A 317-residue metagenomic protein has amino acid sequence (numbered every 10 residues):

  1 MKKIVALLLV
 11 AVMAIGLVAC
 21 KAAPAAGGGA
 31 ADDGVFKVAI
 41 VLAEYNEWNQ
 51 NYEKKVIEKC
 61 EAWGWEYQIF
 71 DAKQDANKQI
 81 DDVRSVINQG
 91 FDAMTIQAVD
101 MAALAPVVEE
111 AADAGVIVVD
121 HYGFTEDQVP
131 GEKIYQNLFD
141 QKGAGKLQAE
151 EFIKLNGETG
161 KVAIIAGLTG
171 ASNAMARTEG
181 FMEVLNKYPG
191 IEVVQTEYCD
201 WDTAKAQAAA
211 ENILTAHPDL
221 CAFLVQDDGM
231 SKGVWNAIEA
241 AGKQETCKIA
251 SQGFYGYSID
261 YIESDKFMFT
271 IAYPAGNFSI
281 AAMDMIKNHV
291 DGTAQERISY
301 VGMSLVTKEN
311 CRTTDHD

Functional and structural regions predicted by a protein language model:
M1-L9: Positively charged n-region of N-terminal signal peptides that target proteins for export
L8-G16: Bacterial N-terminal signal peptides
M13, C20-D317: A residue-level marker of the well-folded mature domains of exported/periplasmic proteins
